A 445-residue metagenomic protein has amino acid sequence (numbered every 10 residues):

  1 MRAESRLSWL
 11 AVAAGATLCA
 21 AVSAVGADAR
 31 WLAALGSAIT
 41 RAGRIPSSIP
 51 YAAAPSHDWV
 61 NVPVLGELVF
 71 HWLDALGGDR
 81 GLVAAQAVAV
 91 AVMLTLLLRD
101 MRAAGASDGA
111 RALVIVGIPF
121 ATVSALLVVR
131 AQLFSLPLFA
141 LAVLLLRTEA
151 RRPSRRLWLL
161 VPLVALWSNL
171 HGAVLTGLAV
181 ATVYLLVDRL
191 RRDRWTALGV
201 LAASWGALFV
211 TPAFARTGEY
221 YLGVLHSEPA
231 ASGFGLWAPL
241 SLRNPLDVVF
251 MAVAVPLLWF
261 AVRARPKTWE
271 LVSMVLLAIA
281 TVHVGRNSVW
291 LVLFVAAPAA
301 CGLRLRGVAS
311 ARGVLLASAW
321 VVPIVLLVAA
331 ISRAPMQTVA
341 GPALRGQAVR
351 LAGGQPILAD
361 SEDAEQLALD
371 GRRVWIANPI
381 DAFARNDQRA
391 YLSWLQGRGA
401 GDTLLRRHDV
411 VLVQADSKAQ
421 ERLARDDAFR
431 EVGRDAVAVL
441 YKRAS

Functional and structural regions predicted by a protein language model:
A16, P119-V123, R156-G172, V180-T182 (+2 more regions): Membrane-interface alpha helices of multi-pass inner-membrane proteins
D28, T40, L175-A264, V292: Transmembrane catalytic cores of multi-pass membrane glycosyltransferases and polysaccharide-assembly enzymes
A54-R80, A84: Short hydrophobic/aromatic helix or loop-helix immediately within or flanking a transmembrane segment in polytopic
L96, F134-R151, A181-L185: Specific aromatic-rich, kink-prone transmembrane helix
L97-A121: Transmembrane-helix signature of polytopic, membrane-embedded enzymes that assemble or transfer cell-envelope glycans
A140-R156, P256-A264: Membrane-interface transmembrane helices that cradle and orient dolichyl/undecaprenyl
L145-A165, R194-G199, L271-V275: Short hydrophobic alpha-helices at membrane interfaces in multi-pass membrane enzymes
R350-Q388, L404-D416, Y441: Short periplasmic/luminal acceptor-recognition loop of GT-C membrane glycosyltransferases, typified by
